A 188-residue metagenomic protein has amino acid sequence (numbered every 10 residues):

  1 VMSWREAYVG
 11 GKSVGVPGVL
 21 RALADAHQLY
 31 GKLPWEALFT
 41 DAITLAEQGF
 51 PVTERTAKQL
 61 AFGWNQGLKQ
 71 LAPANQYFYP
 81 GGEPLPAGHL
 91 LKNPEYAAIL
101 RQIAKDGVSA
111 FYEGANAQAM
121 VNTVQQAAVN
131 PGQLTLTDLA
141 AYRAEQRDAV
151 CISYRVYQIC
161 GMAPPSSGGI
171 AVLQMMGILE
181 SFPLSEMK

Functional and structural regions predicted by a protein language model:
V1-K188: Feature marks proteins synthesized as precursors that undergo proteolytic processing into two chains
